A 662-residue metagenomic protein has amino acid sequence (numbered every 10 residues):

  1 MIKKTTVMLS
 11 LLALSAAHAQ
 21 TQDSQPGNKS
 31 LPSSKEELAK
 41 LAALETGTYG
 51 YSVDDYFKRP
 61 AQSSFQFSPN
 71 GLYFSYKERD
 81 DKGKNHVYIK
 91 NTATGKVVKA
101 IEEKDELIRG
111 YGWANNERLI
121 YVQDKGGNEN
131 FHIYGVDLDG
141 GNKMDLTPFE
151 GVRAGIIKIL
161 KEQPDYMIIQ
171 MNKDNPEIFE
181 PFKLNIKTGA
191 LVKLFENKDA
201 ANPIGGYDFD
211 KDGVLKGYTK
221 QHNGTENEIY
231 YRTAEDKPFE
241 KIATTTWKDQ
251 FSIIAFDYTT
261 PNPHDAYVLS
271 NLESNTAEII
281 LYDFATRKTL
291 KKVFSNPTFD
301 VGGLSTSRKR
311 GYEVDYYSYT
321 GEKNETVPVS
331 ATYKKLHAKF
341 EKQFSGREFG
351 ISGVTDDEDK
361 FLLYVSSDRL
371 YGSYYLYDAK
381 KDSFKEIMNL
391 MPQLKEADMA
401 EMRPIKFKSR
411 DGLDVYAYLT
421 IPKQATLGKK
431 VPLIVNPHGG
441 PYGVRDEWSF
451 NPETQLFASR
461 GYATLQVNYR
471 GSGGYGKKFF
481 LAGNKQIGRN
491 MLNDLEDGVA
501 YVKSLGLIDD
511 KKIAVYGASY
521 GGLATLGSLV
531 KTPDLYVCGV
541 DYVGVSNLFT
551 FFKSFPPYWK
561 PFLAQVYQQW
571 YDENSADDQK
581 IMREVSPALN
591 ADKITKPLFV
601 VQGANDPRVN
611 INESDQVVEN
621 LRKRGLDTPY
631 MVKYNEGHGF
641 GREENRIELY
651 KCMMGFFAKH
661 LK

Functional and structural regions predicted by a protein language model:
I2-M8: Sec-dependent signal peptide recognition, specifically the positively charged N-region followed immediately by
L11-H18: Hydrophobic h-region of N-terminal signal peptides that target proteins for export in Gram-negative bacteria
T21-A61: N-terminal pre-domain segments of enzymes
E37-L38, F57-S63, D80-V87, E102-R109 (+4 more regions): Peripheral, non-catalytic segments that deliver or gate enzyme domains
E45-P69, Y76-D80, I89-T92, K99-D105: Asp/Glu-centered strand-loop micro-motifs enriched in Gly/Pro and often flanked by an aromatic residue
Y319, S366, N436-G440, S519 (+1 more regions): Glycine-rich His-Gly loop
Q393-K511, A518-S519, A524, K553-P561: Cap/lid segment of the alpha/beta-hydrolase catalytic domain
Y469-K662: Active-site-proximal cap/loop segments of hydrolase catalytic domains
